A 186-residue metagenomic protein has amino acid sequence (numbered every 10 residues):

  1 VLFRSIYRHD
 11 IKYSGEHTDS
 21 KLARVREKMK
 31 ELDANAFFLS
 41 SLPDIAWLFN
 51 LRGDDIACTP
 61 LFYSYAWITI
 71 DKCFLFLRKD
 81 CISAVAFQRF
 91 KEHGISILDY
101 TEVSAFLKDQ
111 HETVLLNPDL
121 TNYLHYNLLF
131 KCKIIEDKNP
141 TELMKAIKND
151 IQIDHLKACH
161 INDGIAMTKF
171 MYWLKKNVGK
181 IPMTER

Functional and structural regions predicted by a protein language model:
V1-R186: Active-site neighborhoods and metal-handling regions in enzymes and metal-associated proteins
